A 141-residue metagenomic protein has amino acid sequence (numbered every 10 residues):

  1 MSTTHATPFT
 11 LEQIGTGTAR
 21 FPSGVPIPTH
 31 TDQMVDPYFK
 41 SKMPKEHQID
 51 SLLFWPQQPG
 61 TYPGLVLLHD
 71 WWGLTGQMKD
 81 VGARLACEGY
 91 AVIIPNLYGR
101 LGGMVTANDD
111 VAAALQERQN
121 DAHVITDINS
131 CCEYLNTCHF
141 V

Functional and structural regions predicted by a protein language model:
S2-H5: Non-catalytic accessory segments flanking enzyme active sites
F9-E12, T18-F140: Serine-hydrolase catalytic machinery in alpha/beta-hydrolase-like enzymes
